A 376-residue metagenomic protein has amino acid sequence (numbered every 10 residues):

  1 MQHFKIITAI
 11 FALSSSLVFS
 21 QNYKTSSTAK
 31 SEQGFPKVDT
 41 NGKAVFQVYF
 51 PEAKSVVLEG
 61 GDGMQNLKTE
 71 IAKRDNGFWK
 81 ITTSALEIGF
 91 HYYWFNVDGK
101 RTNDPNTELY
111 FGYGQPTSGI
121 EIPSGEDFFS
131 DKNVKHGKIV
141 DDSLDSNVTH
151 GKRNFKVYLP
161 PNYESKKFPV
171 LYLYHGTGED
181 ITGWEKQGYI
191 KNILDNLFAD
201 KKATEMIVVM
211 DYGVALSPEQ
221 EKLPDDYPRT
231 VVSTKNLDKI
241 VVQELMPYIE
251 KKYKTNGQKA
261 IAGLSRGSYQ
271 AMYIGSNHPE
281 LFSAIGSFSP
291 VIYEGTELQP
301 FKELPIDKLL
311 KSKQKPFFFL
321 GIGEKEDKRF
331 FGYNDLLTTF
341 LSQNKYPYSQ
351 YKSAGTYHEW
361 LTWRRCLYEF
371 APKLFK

Functional and structural regions predicted by a protein language model:
M1-N22: Bacterial Sec-dependent N-terminal signal peptides
S20-E32: A general sequence property marking short-to-moderate contiguous segments in secreted/outer-membrane adhesion
Y23-S26, D39-K68, K73-K376: Non-catalytic cap/lid and distal C-terminal segments of serine-dependent acyl enzymes
Q33-V38: Short beta-strand segments of immunoglobulin-like
